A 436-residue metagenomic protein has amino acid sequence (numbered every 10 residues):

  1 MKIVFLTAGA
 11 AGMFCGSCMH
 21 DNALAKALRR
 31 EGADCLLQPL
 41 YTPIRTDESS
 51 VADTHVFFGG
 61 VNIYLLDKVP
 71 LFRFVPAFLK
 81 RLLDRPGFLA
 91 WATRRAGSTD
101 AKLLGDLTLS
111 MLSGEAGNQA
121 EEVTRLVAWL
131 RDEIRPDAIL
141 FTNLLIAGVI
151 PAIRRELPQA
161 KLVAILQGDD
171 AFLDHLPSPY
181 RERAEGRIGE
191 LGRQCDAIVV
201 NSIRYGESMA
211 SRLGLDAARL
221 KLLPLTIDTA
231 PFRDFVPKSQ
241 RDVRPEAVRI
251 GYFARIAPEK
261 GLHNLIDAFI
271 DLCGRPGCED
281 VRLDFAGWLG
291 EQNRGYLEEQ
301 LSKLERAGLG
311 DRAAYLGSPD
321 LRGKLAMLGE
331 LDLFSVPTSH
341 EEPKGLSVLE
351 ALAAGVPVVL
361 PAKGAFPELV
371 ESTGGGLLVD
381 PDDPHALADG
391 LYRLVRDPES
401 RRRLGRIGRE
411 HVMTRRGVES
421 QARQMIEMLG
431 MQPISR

Functional and structural regions predicted by a protein language model:
L37-R125: A conserved catalytic-core segment of Leloir-type glycosyltransferases
R204, T226: Carbohydrate-associated surface elements
D242-K260, I266-F269, D284: Conserved donor-binding/catalytic core segment of Leloir-type glycosyltransferases
R282-E299: Glycosyltransferase donor-sugar binding loop
L297-P319: Nucleotide-activated donor-binding/catalytic signature segment of Leloir-type glycosyltransferases, i.e., the conserved
P357-L360: Short hydrophobic beta-strand element within catalytic cores of glycosyltransferases and related nucleotide-activated
S372-T373, L377-P384, R393-P398: Conserved acidic donor-binding segment of nucleotide-sugar-dependent glycosyltransferases
A386, R393, S400-T414, Q421-Q424: A short, well-ordered alpha-helix in the C-terminal region of glycosyltransferases
